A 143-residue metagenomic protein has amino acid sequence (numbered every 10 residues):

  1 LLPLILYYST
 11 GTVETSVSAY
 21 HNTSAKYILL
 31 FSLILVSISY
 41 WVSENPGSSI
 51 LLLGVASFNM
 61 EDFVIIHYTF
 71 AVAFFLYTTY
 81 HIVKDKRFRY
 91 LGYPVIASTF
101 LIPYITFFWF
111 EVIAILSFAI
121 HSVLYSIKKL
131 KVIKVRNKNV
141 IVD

Functional and structural regions predicted by a protein language model:
L1-L2, L29-Y40, A73-R87, A114-K129: Hydrophobic cores of alpha-helical transmembrane segments in multi-pass inner/ER membrane proteins, independent
L1-L6, G47-S49, Y93, A97: Alpha-helical transmembrane segments
L1-V42: N-terminal topogenic module of multi-pass integral membrane proteins
L4-G11, A56-F63, T79-K86, P103-F107 (+1 more regions): Transmembrane helix-loop junctions and nearby membrane-interface residues
T10-A19, G47-I50, V132-I141: Interhelical loop segments of eukaryotic multi-pass membrane proteins
V17-A25, N59-A71, P103-A114: Membrane-helix interface and helix-disruption motif detector
N45-G92: Membrane-proximal helix-loop-helix units in multi-pass membrane proteins
F88-D143: Terminal transmembrane helical module of multi-pass membrane proteins
